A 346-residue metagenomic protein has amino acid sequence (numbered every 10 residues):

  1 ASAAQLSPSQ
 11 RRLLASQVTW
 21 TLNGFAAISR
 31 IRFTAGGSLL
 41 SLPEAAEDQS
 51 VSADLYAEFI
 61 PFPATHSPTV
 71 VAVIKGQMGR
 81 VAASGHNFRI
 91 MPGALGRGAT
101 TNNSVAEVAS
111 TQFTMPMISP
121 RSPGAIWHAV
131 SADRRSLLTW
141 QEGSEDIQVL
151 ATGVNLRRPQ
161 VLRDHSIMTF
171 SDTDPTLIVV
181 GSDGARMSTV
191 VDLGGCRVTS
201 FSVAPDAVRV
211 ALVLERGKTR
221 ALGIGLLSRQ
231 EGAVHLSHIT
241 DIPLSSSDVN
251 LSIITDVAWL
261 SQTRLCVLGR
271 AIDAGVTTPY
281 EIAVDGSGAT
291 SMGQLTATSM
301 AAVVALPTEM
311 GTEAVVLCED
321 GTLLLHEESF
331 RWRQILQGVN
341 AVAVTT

Functional and structural regions predicted by a protein language model:
A1-T346: Bimodal "functional hotspot" detector
